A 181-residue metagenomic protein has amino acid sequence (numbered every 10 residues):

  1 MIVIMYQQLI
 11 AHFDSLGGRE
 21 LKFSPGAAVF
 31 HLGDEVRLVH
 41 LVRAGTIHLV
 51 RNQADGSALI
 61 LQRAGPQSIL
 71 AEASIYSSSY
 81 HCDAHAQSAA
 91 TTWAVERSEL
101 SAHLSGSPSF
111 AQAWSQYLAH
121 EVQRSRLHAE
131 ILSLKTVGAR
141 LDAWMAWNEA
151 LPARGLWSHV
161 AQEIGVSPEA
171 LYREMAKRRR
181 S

Functional and structural regions predicted by a protein language model:
M1-A27, I69-L70, I75: Cyclic nucleotide-binding regulatory module and flanking cytosolic helices
E20, R63, A94: Short aromatic/basic micro-patch
A27-S88: Cyclic nucleotide-binding regulatory domains
Q53, A73-S74, E96, L104-S107 (+1 more regions): Short, flexible helix/strand-to-coil boundary loops that buttress conserved ligand/catalytic motifs in alpha/beta
A90-E99: A short hydrophobic beta-strand segment most commonly corresponding to one strand of the jelly-roll/cupin
S98-T136: A small-molecule sensor/coupling module
K135-S181: Phosphate-/nucleic-acid-contacting segments
